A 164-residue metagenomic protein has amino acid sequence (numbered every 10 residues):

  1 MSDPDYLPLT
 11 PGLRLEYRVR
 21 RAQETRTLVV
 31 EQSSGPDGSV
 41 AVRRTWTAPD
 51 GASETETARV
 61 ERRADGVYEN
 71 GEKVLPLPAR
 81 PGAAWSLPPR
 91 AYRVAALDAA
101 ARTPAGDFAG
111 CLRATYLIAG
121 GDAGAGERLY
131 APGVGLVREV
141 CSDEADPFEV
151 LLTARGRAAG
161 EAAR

Functional and structural regions predicted by a protein language model:
M1-R164: Conserved functional acidic sites
